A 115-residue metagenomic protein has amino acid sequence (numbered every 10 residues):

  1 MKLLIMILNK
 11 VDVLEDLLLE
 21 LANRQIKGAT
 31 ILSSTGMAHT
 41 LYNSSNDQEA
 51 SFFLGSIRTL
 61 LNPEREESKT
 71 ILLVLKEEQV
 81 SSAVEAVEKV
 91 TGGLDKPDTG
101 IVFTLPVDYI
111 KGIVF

Functional and structural regions predicted by a protein language model:
M1-F115: Positively charged, small/polar-rich N-terminal and surface patches that mediate targeting and assembly and bind
